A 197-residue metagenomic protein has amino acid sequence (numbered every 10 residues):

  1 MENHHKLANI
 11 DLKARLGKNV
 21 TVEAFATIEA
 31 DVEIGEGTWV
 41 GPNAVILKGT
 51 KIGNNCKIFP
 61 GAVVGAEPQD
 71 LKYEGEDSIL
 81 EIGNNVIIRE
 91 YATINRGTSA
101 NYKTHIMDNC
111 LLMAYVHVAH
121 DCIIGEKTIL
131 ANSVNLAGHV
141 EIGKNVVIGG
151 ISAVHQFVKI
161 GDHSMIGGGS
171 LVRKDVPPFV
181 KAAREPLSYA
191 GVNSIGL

Functional and structural regions predicted by a protein language model:
N3-A183: Structural signal for interior beta-strand "rungs" in well-ordered beta-sheet cores of soluble enzyme domains
P178-G196: Catalytic binding pocket for nucleotide-activated donors in carbohydrate/polymer assembly enzymes
